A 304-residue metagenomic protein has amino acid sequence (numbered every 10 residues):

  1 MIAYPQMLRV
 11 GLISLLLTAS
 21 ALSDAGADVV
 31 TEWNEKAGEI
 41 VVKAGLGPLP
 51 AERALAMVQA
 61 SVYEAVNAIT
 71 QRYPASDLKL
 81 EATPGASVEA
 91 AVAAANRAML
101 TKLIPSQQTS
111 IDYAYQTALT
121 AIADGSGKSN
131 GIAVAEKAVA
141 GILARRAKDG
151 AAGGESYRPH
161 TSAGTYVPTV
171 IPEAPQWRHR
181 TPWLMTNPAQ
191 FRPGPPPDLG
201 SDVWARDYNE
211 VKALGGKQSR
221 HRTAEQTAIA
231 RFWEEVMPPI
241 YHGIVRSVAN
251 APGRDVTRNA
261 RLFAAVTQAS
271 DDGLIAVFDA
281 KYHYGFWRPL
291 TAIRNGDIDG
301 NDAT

Functional and structural regions predicted by a protein language model:
M1-M7: N-terminal secretory signal peptides that target proteins for export/translocation
R9-S20: Bacterial N-terminal signal peptides
T18-D28: Bacterial Sec-dependent signal peptides at the C-terminal "C-region" and cleavage site
G26-T304: Acidic/polar surface patches and capping/hinge elements
